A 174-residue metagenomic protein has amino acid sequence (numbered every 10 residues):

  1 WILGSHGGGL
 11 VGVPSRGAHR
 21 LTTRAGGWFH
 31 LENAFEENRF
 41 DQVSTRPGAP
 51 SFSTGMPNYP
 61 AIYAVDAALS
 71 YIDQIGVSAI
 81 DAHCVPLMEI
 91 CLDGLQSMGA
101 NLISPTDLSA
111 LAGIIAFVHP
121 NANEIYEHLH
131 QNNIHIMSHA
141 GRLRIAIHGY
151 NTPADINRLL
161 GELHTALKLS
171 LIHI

Functional and structural regions predicted by a protein language model:
W1-E37: Active-site PLP attachment segment
A34-F52: The feature captures the short pre-catalytic strand/loop hairpin that immediately precedes and shapes the active-site
V43, G48-A49, N58-I103: Conserved PLP-dependent catalytic core of the aminotransferase class-I/II
A49, A110-I114, A140-R144: Short, solvent-exposed beta-strand edge segments and adjacent coil->beta transition regions
A82-N132: Conserved PLP-binding catalytic core of the aspartate aminotransferase-like
C84, H173-I174: Adenylate-forming
N121-I172: PLP-dependent enzyme catalytic core of the Aspartate aminotransferase-like
